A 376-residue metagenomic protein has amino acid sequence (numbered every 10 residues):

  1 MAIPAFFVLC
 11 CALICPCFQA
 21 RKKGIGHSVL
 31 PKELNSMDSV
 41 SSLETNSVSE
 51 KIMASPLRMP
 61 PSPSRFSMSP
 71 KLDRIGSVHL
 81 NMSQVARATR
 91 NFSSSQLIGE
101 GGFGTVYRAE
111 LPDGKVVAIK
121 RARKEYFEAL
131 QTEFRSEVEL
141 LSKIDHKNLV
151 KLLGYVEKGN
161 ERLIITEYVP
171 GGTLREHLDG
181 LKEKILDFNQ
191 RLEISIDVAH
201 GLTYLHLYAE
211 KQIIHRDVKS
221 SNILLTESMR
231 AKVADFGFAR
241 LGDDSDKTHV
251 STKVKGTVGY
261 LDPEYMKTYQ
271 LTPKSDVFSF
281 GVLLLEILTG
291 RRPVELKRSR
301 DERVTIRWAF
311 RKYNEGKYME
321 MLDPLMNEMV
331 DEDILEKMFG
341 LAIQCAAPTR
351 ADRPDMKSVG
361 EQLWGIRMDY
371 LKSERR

Functional and structural regions predicted by a protein language model:
M1-I14: Single-pass alpha-helical transmembrane segments
I14-M37: Membrane-proximal cytoplasmic juxtamembrane segment of single-pass cell-surface glycoproteins
M37-R376: Conserved eukaryotic protein kinase-like
